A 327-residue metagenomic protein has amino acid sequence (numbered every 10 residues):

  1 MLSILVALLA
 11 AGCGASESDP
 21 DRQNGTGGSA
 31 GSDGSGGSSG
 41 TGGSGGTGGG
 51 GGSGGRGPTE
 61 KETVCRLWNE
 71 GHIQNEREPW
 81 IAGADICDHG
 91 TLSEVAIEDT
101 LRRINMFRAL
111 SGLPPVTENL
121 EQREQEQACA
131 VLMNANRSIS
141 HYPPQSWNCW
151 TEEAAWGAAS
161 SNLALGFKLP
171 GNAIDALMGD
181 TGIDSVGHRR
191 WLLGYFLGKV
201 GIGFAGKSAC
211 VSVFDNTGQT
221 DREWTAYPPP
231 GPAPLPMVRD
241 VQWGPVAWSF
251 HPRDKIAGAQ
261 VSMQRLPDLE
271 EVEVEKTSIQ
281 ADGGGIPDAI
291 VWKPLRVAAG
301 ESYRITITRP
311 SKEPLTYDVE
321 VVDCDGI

Functional and structural regions predicted by a protein language model:
M1-A11: Sec-dependent bacterial lipoprotein signal peptides
L2-I4, N24, G28, S39-T41 (+4 more regions): Residue-level marker of intrinsically disordered, low-complexity segments enriched for small/polar residues
L9-P58: Ser/Thr-rich, Pro/Gly/Ala-heavy low-complexity intrinsically disordered linkers and tails of secreted extracellular
G14-E17, G54-I327: Functional surface patches built around histidine and acidic residues
